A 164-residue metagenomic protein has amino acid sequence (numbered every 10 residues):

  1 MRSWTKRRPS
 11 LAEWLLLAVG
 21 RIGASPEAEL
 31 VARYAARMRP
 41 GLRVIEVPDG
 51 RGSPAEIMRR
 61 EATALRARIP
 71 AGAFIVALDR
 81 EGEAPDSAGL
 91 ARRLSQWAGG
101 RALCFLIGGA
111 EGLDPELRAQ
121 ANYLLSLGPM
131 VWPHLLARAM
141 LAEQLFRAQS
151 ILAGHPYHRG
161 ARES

Functional and structural regions predicted by a protein language model:
R2-M38: N-terminal beta1-alpha1 ligand-phosphate binding loop
L16, V76, G108, L141: Conserved RecA-like P-loop NTPase ATPase core
L17, I45, V76, Y123-L125: Hydrophobic/aromatic beta-strand patches that form the interior of the parallel beta-sheet core in alpha/beta enzyme
I22, R80-E83, G109-L113: Short glycine-rich anion-binding loops that position phosphate/pyrophosphate groups of nucleotides and phosphorylated
E27-V31, M58-R59, S87-A88, R118 (+1 more regions): Conserved strand-to-helix beginnings and helix N-cap segments that scaffold or border functional pockets
A36-R37, A98-G99, S150: Arginine/glycine-rich "motif VI" loop of SF2 helicases in the C-terminal RecA-like domain
L42-C104: S-adenosyl-L-methionine/SAH cofactor-binding core of RNA-modifying enzymes
P115-S164: Structured adenosyl-cofactor binding patch, chiefly the S-adenosyl-L-methionine
